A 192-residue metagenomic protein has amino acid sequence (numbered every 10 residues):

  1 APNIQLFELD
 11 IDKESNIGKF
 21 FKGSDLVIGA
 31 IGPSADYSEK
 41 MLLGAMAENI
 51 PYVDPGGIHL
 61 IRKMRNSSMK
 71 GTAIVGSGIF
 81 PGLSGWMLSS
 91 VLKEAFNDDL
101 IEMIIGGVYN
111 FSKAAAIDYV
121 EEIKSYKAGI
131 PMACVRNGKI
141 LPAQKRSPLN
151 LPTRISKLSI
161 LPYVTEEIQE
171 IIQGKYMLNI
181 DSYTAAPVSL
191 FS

Functional and structural regions predicted by a protein language model:
I4: Short, conserved active-site loop motifs that form the nucleotide-linked donor/cofactor pocket
E8-S24, P33: Conserved Rossmann-fold cofactor-binding substructure of NAD(P)-dependent oxidoreductases
F21-A30, Y52-D54: N-terminal Rossmann-like NAD(P) cofactor-binding module of classical short-chain dehydrogenase/reductase
P33, L42-R62: ADP-ribose/adenylate-binding Rossmann-like module
S38, P55-V75: Rossmann-fold NAD(P)-binding glycine/threonine-rich loop
H59-K63, F80-L83, V108-F111: Short gly/pro/ser/thr-enriched loop/turn and capping motifs at secondary-structure boundaries
I74-L92: Short alpha-helices
A95-S192: Active-site-lining helix/loop region of Rossmann-like oxidoreductase modules
